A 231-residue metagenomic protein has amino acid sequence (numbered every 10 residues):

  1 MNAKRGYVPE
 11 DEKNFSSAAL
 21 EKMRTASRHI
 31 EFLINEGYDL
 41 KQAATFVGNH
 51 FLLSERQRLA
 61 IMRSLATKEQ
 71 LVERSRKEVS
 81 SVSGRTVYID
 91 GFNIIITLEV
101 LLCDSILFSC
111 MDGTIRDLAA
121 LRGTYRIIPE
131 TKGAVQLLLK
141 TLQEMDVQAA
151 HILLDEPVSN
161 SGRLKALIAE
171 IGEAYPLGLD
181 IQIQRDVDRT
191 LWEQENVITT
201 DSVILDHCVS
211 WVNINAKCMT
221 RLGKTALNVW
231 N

Functional and structural regions predicted by a protein language model:
M1-V87, I94-N231: Charge-biased, low-complexity intrinsically disordered regions
